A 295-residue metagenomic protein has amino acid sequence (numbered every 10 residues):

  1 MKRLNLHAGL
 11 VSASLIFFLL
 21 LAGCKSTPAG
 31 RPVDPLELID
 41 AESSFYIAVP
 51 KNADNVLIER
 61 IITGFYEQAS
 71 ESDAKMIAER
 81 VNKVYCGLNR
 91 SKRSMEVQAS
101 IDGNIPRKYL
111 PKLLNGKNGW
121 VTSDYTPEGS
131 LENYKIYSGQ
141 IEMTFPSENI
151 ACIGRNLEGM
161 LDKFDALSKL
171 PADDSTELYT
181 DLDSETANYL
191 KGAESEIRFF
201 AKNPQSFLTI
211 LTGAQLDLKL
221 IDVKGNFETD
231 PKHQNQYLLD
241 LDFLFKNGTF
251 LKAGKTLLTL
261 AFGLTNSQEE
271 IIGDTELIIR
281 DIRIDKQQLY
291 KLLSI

Functional and structural regions predicted by a protein language model:
K2-A13: Bacterial N-terminal signal peptides that target proteins for export
L21-G23: C-terminal motif of bacterial Sec signal peptides marking the signal peptidase cleavage site
K25-P28: Bacterial signal peptide processing site
D34-L36, E42-V84, T122-Y237: An internal, short helix-loop-strand segment that often contains or flanks glycine-aspartate motifs
I47, S94-G103, N149-G154, Y237-K246 (+1 more regions): Short cationic amphipathic helices and targeting signals
K92-V121, A166-D173: Long, charged/polar, surface-exposed segments that mediate recognition or autoinhibition
K117-G129, L264-I271: Short secondary-structure junctions
L190-I295: Leucine-rich, highly hydrophobic segment in Treponema pallidum outer-membrane-associated proteins
